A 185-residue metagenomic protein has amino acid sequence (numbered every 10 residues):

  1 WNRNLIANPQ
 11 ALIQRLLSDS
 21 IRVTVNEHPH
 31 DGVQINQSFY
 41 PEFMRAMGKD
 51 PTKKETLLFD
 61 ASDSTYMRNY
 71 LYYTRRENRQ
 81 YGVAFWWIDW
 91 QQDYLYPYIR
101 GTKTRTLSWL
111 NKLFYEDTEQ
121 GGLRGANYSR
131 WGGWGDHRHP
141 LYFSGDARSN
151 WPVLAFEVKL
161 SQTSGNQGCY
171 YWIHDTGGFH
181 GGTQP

Functional and structural regions predicted by a protein language model:
W1-P185: Catalytic-domain carbohydrate-binding cleft regions of carbohydrate-active enzymes
